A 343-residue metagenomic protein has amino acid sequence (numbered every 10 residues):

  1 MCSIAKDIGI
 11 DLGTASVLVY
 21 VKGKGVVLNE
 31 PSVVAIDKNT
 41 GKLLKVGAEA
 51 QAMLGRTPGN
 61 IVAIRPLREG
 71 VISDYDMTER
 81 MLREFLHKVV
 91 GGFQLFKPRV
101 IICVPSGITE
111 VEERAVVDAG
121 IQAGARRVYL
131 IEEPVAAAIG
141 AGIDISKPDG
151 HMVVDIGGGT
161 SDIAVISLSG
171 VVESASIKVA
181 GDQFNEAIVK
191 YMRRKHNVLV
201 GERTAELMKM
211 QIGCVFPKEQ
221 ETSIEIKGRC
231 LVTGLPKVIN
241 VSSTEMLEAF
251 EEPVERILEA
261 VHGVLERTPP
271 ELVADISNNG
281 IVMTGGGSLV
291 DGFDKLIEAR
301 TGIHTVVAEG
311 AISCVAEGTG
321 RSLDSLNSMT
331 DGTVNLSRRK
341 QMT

Functional and structural regions predicted by a protein language model:
M1-I156, A164-I281, S288-T343: Nucleotide/phosphate-binding catalytic cleft detector across ATP-hydrolyzing and phosphate-transferring enzymes
